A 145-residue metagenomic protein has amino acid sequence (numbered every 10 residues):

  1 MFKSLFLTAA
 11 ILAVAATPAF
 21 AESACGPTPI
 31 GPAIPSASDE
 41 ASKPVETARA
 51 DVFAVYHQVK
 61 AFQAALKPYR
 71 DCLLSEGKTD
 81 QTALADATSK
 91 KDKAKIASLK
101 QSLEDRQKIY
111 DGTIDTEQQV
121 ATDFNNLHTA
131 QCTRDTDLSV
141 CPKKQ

Functional and structural regions predicted by a protein language model:
S4-A15: Sec-dependent N-terminal signal peptides
V14, R70, G77-K78, Q118 (+1 more regions): Amphipathic alpha-helical interaction segments
A15, A19-F20, L73, A83 (+1 more regions): General "foldedness" signal
F20-C72, K78: Immediate post-signal-peptide N-terminus of mature secreted/exported proteins
S23-P29, S102-Q145: C-terminal amphipathic alpha-helix
V52-V55, V59-I114: Amphipathic alpha-helical segments
